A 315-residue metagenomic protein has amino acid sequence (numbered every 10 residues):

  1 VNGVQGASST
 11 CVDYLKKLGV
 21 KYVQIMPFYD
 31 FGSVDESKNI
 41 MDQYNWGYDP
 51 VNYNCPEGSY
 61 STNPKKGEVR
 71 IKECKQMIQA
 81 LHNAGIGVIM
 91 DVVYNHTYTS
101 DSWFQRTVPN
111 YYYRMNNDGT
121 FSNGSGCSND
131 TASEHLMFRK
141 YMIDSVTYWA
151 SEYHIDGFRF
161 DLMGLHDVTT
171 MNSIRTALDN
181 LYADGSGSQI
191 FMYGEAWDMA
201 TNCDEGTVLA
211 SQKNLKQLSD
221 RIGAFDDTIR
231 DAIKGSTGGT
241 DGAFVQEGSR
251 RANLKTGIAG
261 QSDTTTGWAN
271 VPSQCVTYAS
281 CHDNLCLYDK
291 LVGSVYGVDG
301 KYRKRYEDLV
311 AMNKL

Functional and structural regions predicted by a protein language model:
V1-Y153, L162-M163, D167-A183, N202-C203: Substrate-binding/active-site clefts of carbohydrate-active enzymes
V23-I25, V88-M90, F158, M192-G194 (+1 more regions): Hydrophobic faces of well-ordered beta-strands that scaffold small-molecule active sites in alpha/beta enzyme cores
I86-S100, A150-D161, R221-I233, L254-D263: Short flexible/disordered coil segments
T131, I155-F160, S294-G300: Glycine- and acidic
R175-L178, G187-L315: Conserved alpha/beta catalytic core and glycan-binding cleft of carbohydrate-active enzymes
